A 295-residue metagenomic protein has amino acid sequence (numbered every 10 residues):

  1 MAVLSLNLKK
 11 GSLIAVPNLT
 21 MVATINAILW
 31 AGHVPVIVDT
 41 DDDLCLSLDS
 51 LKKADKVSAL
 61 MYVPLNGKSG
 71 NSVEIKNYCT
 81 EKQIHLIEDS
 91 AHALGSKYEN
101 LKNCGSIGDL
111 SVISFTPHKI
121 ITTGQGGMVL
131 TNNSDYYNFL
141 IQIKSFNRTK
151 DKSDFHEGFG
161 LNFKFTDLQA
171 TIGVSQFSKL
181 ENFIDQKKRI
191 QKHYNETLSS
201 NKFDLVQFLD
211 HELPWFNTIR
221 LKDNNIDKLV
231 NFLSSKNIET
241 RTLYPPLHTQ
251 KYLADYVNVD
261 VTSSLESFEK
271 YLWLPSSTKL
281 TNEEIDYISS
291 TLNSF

Functional and structural regions predicted by a protein language model:
L4-S90: PLP-dependent aminotransferase-like
N18, D43, L94, I120 (+1 more regions): Positions that flank functional sites
L19, H33, T40, P64 (+5 more regions): Histidine-centered beta-alpha loop that forms part of the nucleotide-sugar donor binding/catalytic region in diverse
C45-K52, L101-S111, Y287, L292-S294: A short alpha/beta connector and helix-capping loop motif
A59-V63, K68, S72-E74, A93 (+2 more regions): PLP-dependent aminotransferase class I/II
L86-E88, S111, T240, L274: Hydrophobic faces of well-ordered beta-strands that scaffold small-molecule active sites in alpha/beta enzyme cores
E88-T123, K152-F155: Conserved active-site segment immediately N-terminal to the catalytic lysine that forms the internal aldimine
S106-K144, D167: Active-site PLP attachment segment
